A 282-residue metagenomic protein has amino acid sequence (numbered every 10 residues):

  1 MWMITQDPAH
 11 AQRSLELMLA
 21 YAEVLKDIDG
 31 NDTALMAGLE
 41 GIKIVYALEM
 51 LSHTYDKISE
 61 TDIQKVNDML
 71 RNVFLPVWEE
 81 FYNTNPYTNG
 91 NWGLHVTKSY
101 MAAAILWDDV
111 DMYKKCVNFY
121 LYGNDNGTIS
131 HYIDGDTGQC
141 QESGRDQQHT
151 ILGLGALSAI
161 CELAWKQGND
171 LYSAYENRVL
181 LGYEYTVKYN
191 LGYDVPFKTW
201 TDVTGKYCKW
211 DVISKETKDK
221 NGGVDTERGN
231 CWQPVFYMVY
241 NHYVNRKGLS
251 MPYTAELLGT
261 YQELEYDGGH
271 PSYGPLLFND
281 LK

Functional and structural regions predicted by a protein language model:
M1-G168, E176: Aromatic-lined, polymer-binding surfaces characteristic of secreted/periplasmic polysaccharide-degrading enzymes
L171-K282: CBM-like carbohydrate-recognition segments
